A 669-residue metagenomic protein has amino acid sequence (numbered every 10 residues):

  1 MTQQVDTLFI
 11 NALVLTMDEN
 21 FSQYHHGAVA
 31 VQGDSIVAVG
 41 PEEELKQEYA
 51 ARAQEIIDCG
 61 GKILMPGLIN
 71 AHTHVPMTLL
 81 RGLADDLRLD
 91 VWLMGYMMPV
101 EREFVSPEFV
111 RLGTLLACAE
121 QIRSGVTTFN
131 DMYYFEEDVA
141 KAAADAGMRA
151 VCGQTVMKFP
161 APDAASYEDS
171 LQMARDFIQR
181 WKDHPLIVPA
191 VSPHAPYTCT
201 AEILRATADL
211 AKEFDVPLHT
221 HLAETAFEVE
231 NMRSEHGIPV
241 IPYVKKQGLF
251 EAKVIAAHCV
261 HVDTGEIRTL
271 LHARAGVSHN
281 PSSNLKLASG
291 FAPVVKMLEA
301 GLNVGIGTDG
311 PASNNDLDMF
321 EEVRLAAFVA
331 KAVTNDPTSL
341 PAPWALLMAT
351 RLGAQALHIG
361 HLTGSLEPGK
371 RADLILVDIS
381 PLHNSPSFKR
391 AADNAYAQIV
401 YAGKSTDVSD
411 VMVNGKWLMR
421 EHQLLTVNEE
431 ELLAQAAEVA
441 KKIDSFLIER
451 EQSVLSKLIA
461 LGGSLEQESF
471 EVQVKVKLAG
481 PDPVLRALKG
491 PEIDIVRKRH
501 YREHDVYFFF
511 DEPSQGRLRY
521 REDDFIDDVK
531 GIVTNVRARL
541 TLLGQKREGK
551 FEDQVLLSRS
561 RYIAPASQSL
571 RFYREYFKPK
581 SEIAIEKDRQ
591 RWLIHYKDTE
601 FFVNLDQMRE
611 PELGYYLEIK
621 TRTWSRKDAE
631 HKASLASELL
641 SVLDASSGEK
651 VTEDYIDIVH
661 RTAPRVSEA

Functional and structural regions predicted by a protein language model:
M1-T7, V14-M65: Histidine-rich, glycine-flanked metal-binding segment
Q4-N11, Q47-V91, L115, I122-R123: Replace "His-x-His-based motif
D18, R371-E429: C-terminal cap of metal-dependent C-N hydrolases
L79-L112, R149-E168, A226-K253, A273-G276 (+2 more regions): Active-site gating loops and adjacent loop-to-helix segments of metal-dependent hydrolytic enzymes
R81-G147, S170-D183, A437-V439: Alpha-helical scaffold segments that flank or form the walls of functional sites
D138-I267: Metal-coordinating catalytic core of metallo-dependent amide/deamination hydrolases
K246-K253, V295-H383: His/Asp/Glu-enriched, well-ordered alpha-helical/loop segment that forms or immediately abuts the divalent-metal
G462-D598, A645-A669: N-terminal strand-loop-strand beta-hairpin
